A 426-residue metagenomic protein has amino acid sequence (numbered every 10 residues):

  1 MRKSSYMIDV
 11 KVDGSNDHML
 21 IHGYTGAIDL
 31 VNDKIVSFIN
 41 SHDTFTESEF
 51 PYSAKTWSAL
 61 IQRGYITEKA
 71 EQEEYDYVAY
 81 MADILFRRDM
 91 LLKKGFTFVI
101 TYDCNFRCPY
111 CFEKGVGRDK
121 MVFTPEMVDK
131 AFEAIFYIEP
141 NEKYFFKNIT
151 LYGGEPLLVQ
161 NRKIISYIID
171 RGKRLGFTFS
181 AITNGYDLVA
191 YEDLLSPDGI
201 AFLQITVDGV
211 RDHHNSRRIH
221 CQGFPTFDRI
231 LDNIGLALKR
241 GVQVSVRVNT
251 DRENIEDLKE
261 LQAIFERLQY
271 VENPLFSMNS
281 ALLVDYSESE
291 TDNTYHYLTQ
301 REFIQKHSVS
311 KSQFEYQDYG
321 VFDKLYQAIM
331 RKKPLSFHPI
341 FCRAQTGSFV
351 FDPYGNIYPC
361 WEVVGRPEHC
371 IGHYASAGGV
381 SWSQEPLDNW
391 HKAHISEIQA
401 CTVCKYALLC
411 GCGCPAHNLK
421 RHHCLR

Functional and structural regions predicted by a protein language model:
K3-L30, S53-T97, E142-K143: N-terminal [4Fe-4S]-dependent radical SAM core
N16, Q345-G347: Short loop/turn microsegments at loop-to-beta-strand junctions
Y75-L194, D198-A201: Conserved alpha-helical substructure of the radical SAM core
C104, C108-C111, C342, G355 (+4 more regions): Short cysteine clusters
C111-E126, V364-H369, L408-R426: Iron-sulfur (Fe-S) cluster-binding segments and ferredoxin-like electron-carrier domains, especially [2Fe-2S]
L195-R211, P274-L282: Non-cysteine beta-strand/loop elements that form the S-adenosyl-L-methionine
S216-A344: Radical SAM enzyme [4Fe-4S]-AdoMet core and its adjacent flexible, acidic and glycine-rich loops/tails across
H296-K332, E362-G411: C-terminal accessory region of radical SAM enzymes
